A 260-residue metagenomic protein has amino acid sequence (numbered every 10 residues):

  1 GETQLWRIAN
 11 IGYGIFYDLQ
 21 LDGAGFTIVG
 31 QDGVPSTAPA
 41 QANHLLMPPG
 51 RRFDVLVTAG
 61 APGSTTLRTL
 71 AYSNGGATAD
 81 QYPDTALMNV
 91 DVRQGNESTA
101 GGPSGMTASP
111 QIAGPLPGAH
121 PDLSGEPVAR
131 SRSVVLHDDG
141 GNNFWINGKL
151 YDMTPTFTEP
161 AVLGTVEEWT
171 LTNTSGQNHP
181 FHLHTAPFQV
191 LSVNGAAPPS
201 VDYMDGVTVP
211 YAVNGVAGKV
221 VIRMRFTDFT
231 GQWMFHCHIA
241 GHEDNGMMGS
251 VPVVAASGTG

Functional and structural regions predicted by a protein language model:
G1-G114, P198: Histidine- and aromatic-rich segments of cupredoxin/plastocyanin-like copper-binding domains
T27-N43, P127-G260: Active-site pocket scaffolds in enzymes
P48, G60, Q81, G125-V128 (+2 more regions): Extracellular/periplasmic catalytic domains that process cell-envelope and extracellular macromolecules
S73-T78, P110-E126, V193-G195, C237-H238: Intrinsically disordered, low-complexity boundary segments flanking structured domains
G101-N143: Compositionally biased low-complexity segments at domain edges in trafficked proteins and select soluble regulators
